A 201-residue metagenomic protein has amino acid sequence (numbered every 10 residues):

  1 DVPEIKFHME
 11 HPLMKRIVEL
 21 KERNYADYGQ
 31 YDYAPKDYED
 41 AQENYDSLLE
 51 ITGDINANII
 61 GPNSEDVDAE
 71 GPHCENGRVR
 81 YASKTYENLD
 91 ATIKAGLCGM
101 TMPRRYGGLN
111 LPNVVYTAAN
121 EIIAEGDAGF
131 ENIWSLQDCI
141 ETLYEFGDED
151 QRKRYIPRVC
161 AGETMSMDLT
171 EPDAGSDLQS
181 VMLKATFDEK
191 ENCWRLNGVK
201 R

Functional and structural regions predicted by a protein language model:
D1-E75, V79: Extended, charge-enriched "interface" segments that sit outside catalytic cores
P3, M9, L13, N24 (+7 more regions): Solvent-exposed, flexible loop/coil residues
M14-V18, E22, A57-A69, K94-T101 (+3 more regions): Intrinsically disordered or highly flexible coil/loop and linker segments, enriched in small and charged/polar residues
Y33-Y45, A69-C74, C98-R105, N120-G126 (+4 more regions): Glycine- and acidic
G53-D54, K84-P157, A161: Internal helix-loop-helix
G77, A82-D90, V181-F187: Conserved beta-strand/loop block within the catalytic cores of divalent metal-dependent phospho-transfer/hydrolysis
L109, D150-R201: Glycine-rich, Trp-frequent "lid" loop and neighboring beta-strands that shape and gate the flavin cofactor pocket
